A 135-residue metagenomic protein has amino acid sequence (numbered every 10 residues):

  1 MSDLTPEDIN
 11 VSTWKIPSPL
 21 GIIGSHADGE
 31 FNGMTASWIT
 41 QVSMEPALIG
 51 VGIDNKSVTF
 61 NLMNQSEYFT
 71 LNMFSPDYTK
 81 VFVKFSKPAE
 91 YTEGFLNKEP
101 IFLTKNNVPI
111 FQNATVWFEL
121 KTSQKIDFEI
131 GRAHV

Functional and structural regions predicted by a protein language model:
M1-R132: Active-site-proximal mixed secondary-structure blocks
